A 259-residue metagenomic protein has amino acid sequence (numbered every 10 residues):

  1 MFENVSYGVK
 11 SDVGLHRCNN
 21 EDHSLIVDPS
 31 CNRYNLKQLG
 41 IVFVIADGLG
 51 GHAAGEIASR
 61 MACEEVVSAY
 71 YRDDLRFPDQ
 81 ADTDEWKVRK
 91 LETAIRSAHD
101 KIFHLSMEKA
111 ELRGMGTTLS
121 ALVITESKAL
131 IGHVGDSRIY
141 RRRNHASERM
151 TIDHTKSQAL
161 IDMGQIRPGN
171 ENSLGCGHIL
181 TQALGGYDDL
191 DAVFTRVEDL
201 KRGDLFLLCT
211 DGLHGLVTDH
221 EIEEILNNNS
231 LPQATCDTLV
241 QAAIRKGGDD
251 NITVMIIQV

Functional and structural regions predicted by a protein language model:
M1-V259: PP2C/PPM-type serine/threonine phosphatase catalytic domain
